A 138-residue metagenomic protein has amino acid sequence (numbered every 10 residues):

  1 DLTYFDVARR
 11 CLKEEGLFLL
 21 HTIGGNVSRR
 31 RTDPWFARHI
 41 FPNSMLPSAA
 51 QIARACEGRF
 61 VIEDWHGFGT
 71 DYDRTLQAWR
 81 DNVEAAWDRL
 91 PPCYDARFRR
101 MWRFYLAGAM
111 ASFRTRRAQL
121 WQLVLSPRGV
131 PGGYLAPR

Functional and structural regions predicted by a protein language model:
L2-L17: A short glycine-rich, Lys/Arg-flanked "PGG" loop and its adjoining helix->strand segment in the class I
H21: Alpha/beta-hydrolase-fold catalytic nucleophile elbow
G24-G133, P137: Substrate-binding/catalytic lobe of Class I Rossmann-like enzymes that use SAM or dcSAM, i.e., the mid-to-C-terminal
